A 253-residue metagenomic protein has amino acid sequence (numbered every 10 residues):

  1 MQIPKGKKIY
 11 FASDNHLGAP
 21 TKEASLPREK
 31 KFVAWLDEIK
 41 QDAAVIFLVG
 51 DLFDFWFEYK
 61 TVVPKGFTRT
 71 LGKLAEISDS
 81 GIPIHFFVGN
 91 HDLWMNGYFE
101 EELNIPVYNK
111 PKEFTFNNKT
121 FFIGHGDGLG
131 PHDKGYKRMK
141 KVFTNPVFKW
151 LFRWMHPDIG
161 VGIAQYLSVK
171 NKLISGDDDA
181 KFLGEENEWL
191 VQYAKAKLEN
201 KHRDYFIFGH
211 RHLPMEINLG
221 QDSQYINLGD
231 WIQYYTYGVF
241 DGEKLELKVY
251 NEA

Functional and structural regions predicted by a protein language model:
Q2-K8, A12, L17-F116, Q233: Core catalytic region of metal-dependent phosphoesterases/phosphodiesterases, especially metallo-beta-lactamase-like
K8, V45, K119, D204 (+1 more regions): Conserved catalytic motifs of the protein kinase core domain
D14, E252-A253: Conserved histidine-centered catalytic loops in small-molecule metabolism enzymes
A44-D51, G81-F87, F121-H125, F143-L151 (+2 more regions): Low-complexity, flexible helical/coil segments
D54-I77, G176-R203: N-terminal short leaders/motifs
P106-N109, F122, D127, D133-M139 (+2 more regions): Conserved beta-sheet core of the metallophosphoesterase superfamily
G126-W189: Active-site-proximal loop/helix segment associated with metal-binding centers of metalloenzymes
